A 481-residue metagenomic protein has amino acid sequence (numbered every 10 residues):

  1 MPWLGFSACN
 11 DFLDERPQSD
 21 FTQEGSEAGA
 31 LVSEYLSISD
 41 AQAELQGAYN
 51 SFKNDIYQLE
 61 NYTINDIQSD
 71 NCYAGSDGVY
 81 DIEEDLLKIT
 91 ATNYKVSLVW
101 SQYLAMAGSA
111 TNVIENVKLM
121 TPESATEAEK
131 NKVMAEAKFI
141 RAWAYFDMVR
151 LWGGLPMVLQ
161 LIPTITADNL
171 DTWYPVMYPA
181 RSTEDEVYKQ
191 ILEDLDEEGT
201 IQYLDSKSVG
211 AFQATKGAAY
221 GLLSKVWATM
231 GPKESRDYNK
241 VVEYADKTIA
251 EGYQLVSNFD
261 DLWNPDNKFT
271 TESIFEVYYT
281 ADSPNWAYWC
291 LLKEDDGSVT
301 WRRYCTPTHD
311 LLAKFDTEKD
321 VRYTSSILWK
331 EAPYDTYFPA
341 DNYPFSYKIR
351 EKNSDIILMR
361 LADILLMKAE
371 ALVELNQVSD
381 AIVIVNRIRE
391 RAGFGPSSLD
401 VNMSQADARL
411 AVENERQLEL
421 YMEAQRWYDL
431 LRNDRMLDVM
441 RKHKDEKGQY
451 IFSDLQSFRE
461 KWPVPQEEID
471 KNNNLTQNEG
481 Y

Functional and structural regions predicted by a protein language model:
M1-S7: Sec-dependent bacterial lipoprotein signal peptides
C9-T63, A245, L262-W263, Q449-Y481: Membrane-proximal, proline-rich intrinsically disordered regions
S19-T22, L59-Y80, L155-A167, Y203-W289 (+1 more regions): Short, surface-exposed recognition loops and adjoining beta-strand edges that mediate ligand/DNA contacts, enriched
S33-Q46, N50-N54, D77-W152, M177-V187 (+7 more regions): Conserved, well-structured interaction surfaces
L87, L161, I165, D310-L361 (+1 more regions): Flexible, polar/acidic helix-loop-strand segments at domain edges
A250-N342, A408, L420: Extended ligand-binding clefts on enzyme/binding-domain cores
V385-K442: C-terminal structured "cap/appendage" subdomains that terminate the fold
